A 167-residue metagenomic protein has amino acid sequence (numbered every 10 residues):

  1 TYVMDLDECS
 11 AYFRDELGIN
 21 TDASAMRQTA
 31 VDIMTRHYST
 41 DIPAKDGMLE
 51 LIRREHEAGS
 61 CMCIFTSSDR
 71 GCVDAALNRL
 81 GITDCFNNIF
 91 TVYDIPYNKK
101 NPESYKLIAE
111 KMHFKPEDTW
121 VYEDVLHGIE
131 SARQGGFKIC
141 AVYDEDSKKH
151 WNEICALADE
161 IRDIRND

Functional and structural regions predicted by a protein language model:
T1, F65-S67, Y122: Structural motif
T1-A58: N-terminal helical cap/lid subdomain that shapes the substrate entry/recognition surface in HAD-like hydrolases
S10, S24, S39, S60 (+4 more regions): Generic serine detector
S39-T40, C61-M62, Y93, E117: A generic structural signal for short
A44, F65, Y97: Residue-level marker of regulatory loop/turn positions in helix-turn-helix DNA-binding domains and in histidine
R53, D69-R70, D74-D167: Asp-based, Mg2+/Mn2+-dependent phosphohydrolase catalytic module
G59-C61, G136: Glycine-centered short loops/turns at secondary-structure junctions
